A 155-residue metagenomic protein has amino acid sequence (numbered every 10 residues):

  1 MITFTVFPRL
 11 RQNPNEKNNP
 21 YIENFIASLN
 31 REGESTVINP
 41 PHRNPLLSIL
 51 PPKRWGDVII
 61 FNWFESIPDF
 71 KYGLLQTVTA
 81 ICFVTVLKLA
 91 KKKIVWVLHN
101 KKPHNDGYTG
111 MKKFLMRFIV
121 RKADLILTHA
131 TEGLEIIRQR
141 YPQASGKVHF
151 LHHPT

Functional and structural regions predicted by a protein language model:
M1-N15, N62-I67: Nucleotide-activated donor-dependent transferases that construct or modify glycoconjugates
Q12-K17, I67-V78, G110: Short, flexible/disordered intra-domain loops and linkers
K17-L29: Short amphipathic alpha-helix
E34-P41, L50-T77, L125: Short N-terminal targeting/anchoring amphipathic segment
D57-W63, C82-P103: Active-site proximal beta-strand in glycosyltransferases
S66-D69, K93-G110, L125: A short, histidine- and acid-enriched strand-loop-helix "catalytic/donor-clamping" loop that lines the nucleotide-sugar
V78-K93, T109-I126: Membrane-proximal helix-turn-helix segments that form the acceptor-binding/catalytic region of lipid-linked
R121-R138, Q143-T155: Donor nucleotide-sugar binding/catalytic pocket of nucleotide-sugar-dependent glycosyltransferases
